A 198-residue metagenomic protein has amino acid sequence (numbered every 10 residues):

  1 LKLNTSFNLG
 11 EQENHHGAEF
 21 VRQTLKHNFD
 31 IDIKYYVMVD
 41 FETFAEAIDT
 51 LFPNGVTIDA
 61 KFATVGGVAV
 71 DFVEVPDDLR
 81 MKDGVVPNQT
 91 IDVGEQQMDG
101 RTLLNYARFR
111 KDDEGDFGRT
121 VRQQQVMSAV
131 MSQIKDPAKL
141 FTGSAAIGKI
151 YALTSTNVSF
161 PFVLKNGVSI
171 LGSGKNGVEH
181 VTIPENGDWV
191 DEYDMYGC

Functional and structural regions predicted by a protein language model:
L1-C198: Non-catalytic, solvent-exposed segments at the cell envelope interface
